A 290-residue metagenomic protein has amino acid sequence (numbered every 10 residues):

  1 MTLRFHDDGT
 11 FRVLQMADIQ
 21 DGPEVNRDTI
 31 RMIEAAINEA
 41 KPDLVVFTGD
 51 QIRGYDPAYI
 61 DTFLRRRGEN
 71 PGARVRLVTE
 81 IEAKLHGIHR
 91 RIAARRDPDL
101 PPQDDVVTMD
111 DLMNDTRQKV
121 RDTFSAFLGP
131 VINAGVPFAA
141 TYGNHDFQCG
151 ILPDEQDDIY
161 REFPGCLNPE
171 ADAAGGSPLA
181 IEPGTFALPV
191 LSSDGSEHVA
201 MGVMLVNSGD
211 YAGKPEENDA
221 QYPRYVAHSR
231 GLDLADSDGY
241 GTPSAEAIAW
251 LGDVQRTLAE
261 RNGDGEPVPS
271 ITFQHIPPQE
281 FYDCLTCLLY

Functional and structural regions predicted by a protein language model:
M1-Q118: N-terminal active-site segment of His-dependent metallophosphoesterases
T10-Q20, A200-K214, F273: Active-site-proximal beta-strand elements of phosphoester/diester hydrolases
L14-A17, V45-D50, A134-N144, E266-Q274: Active-site neighborhood of phospho(di)ester-bond hydrolases with catalytic His/Asp-centered motifs
G22-P23, R53-D56, A140-L152, Y211-P215 (+1 more regions): Active-site environment of divalent metal-dependent phosphoester hydrolases
R27-D61, M201-V206, I248-A259, P267-F281: Hydrophobic, aliphatic-enriched repeat segments that assemble into extended interaction scaffolds in large eukaryotic
R27-T29, Y59-I60, P153, E217-D219 (+1 more regions): Short coil/turn segments at secondary-structure boundaries
G68-D264: Extended active-site neighborhood of metal-dependent phosphoesterases/phosphodiesterases
Y290: Conserved small/polar residues in nucleotide/adenosyl-binding loops
